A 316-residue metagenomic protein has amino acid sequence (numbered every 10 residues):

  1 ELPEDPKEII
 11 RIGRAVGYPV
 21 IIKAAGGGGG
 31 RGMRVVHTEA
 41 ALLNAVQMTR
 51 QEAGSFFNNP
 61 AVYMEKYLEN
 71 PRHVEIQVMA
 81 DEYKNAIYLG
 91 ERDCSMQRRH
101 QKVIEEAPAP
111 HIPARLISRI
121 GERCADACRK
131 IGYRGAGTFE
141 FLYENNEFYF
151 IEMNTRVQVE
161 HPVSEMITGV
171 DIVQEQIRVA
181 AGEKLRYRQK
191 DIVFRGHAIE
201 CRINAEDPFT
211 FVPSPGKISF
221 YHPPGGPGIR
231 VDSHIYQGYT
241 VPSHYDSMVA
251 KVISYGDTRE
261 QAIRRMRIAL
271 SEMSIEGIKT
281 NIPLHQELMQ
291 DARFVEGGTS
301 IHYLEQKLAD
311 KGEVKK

Functional and structural regions predicted by a protein language model:
E1-A25, G32: A conserved helix-loop-beta module that forms one wall/lid of the active-site cleft in ATP-utilizing catalytic domains
A24, G29, V36-K316: ATP-dependent carboxylate activation and anion-phosphoryl transfer catalytic cores that bind Mg-ATP to form
